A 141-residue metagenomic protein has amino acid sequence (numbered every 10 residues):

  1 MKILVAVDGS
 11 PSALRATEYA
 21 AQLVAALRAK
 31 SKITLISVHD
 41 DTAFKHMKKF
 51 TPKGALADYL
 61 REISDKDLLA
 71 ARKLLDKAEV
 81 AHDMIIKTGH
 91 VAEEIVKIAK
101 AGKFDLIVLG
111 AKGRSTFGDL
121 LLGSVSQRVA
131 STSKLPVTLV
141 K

Functional and structural regions predicted by a protein language model:
M1-K2, K141: Absolute protein N-terminus
K2-K53, V80: Small/aliphatic-rich secondary-structure junction motif
A13-A16, A20, A71, A99 (+2 more regions): Small-residue (primarily alanine) positions within well-ordered alpha-helices, especially packing/interaction faces
T34-I36, D83-K87, T138: General small-molecule cofactor/ligand-binding pocket signal
K53-K66: A short acidic, glycine-rich active-site loop that binds or catalyzes chemistry on phosphate/adenosine moieties
K73-I107: Structural beta-alpha unit
K97-K141: Gly/Ser-rich helix-loop-strand patches that form or flank binding pockets for ribonucleotide-derived cofactors
